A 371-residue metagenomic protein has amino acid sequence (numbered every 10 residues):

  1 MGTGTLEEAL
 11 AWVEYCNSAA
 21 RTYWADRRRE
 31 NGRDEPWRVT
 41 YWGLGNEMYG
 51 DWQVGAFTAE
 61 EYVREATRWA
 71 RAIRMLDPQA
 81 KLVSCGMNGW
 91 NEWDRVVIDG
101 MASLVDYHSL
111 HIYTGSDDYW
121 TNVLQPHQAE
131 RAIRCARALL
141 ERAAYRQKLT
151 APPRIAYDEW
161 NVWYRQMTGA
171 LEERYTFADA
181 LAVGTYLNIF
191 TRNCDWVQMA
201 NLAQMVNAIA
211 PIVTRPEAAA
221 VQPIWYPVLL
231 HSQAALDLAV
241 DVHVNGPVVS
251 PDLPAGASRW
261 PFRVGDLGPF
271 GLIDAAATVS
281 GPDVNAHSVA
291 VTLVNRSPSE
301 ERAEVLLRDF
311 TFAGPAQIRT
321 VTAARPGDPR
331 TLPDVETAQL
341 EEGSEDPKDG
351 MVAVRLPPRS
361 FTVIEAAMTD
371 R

Functional and structural regions predicted by a protein language model:
T5-A20, A136: Carboxylate/His-rich catalytic cores and anion/metal-binding grooves
W12, W42, H108, A136 (+6 more regions): Conserved, mostly hydrophobic/aromatic
C16, T58-L187, N193, A218 (+1 more regions): Noncatalytic carbohydrate-binding groove/subsite architecture in carbohydrate-active enzymes
T22-T58, H111-G115, L149-N161: Active-site groove signature of glycoside hydrolases
T40-L44, K81-S84, Y107-S109, R154-Y157 (+2 more regions): Structural recognition of the beta-strand scaffold that forms the well-ordered cores of secreted hydrolase catalytic
I155-W160, Y164, L202, P269-D274 (+2 more regions): Hard-cation-handling environments
L187-L267: Catalytic cores of secreted or luminal carbohydrate-active enzymes
L253-F270, V284, V294-R371: C-terminal beta-sandwich/jelly-roll accessory domains of carbohydrate-active enzymes
